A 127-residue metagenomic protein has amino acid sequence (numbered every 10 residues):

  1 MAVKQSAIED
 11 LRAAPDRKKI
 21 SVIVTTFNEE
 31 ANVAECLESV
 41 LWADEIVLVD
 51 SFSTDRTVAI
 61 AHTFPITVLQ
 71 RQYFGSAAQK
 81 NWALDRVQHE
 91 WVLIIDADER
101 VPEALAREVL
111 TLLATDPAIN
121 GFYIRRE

Functional and structural regions predicted by a protein language model:
K19-S21: Cell-envelope/extracellular polymer assembly enzymes that use nucleotide-activated donors
V24-W42: Short, well-formed alpha-helical segments that are part of the catalytic scaffolds of diverse glycosyltransferases
A34, D55-F64, A104-L105: Acidic helix N-cap motif at the loop->helix transition within catalytic regions of sugar-transfer enzymes
S39, D50-A59: A conserved acidic beta->alpha catalytic loop
S51, I95-A97, A104: Active-site acidic Asp-centered loop
Q72-V87: Glycine-rich, basic loop-to-helix element that forms the pyrophosphate-binding segment of sugar-nucleotide handling
S76, R100-E127: Conserved donor NDP-sugar-binding/catalytic core segment of glycosyltransferases
V92: Short aromatic/hydrophobic "clamp" motif used to bind/position activated sugar donors
